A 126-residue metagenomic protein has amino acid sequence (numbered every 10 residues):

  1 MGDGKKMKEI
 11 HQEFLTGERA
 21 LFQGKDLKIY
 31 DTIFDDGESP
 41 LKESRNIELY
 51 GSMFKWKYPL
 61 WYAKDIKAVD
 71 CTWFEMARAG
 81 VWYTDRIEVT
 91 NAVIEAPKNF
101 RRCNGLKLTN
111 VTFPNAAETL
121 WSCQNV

Functional and structural regions predicted by a protein language model:
G2, G17-F22, G37-K42, W56-K64 (+3 more regions): Short glycine/acidic-rich loop motifs that flank beta-strands on beta-rich extracellular proteins
G2-Y50: N-terminal segments that cap or nucleate solenoid repeat domains
K8-I10, L27-Y30, I47-L49, I66-D70 (+3 more regions): All-beta strand scaffolds that present successive hydrophobic residues in beta-strands
T16, T32, T72, T84 (+3 more regions): Residue-identity detector for threonine
F34-D35, M53-K55, W73, T112-P114: Concave beta-strand-loop units of leucine-rich repeat
